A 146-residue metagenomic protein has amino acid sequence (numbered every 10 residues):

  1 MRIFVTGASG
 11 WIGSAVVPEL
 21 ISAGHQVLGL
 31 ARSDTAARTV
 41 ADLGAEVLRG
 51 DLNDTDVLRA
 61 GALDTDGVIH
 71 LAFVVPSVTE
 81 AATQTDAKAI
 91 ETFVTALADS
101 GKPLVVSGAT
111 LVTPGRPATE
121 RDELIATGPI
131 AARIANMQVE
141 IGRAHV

Functional and structural regions predicted by a protein language model:
R2, Q26-V27, E46, P103: Residues at the starts of beta-strands that form the adenosine-phosphate
I3-H25: N-terminal Rossmann NAD(P)H-binding glycine-rich loop of SDR-like oxidoreductase domains
T6, L30, L71, L104-T110: SDR active-site strand-loop-helix element
G29-T35, G50-L52: N-terminal Rossmann-fold cofactor-binding loop
A41-D54: Rossmann-fold cofactor-recognition segment
T55-V105: NAD(P)-cofactor binding segment of oxidoreductase domains
T110-A118: Conserved catalytic-site region of short-chain dehydrogenase/reductase
I125-H145: Active-site Tyr-X1-5-Lys
